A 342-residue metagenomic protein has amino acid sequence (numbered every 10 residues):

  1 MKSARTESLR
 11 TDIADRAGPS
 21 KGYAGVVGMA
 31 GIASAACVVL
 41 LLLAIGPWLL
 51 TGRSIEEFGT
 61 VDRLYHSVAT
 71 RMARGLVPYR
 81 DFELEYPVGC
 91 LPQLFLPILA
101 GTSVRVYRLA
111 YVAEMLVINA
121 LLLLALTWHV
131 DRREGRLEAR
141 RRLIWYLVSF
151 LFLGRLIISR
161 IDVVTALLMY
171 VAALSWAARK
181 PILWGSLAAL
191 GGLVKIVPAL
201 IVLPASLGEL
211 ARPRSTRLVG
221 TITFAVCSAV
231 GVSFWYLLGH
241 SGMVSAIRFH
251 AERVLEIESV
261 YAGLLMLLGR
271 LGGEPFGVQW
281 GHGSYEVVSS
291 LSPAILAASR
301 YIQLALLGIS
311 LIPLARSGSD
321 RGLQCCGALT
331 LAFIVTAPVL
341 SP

Functional and structural regions predicted by a protein language model:
M1-L50, D131, R142, T223: Start-transfer (signal-anchor) and selected internal transmembrane alpha helices of multi-pass inner/ER membrane
P19, A199-H240: Perimembrane helix-loop-helix junctions
L43-E83, L94-L96, A246-V254, G263-L267: Extracytoplasmic loop-helix module adjacent to an early transmembrane segment
S67-T70, R80-R105, V112, L255-P293: Short hydrophobic/aromatic helix or loop-helix immediately within or flanking a transmembrane segment in polytopic
V112-M115, L123, Y261-P338: Aromatic/glycine/proline-enriched transmembrane-helix motif characteristic of membrane-embedded glycan-assembly enzymes
A125, T165-P181: Specific aromatic-rich, kink-prone transmembrane helix
L126-F150, G318-C325: Transmembrane-helix signature of polytopic, membrane-embedded enzymes that assemble or transfer cell-envelope glycans
L156-T165: Short acidic/glycine- and proline-prone juxtamembrane loop motifs at membrane-interface regions of multi-pass membrane
